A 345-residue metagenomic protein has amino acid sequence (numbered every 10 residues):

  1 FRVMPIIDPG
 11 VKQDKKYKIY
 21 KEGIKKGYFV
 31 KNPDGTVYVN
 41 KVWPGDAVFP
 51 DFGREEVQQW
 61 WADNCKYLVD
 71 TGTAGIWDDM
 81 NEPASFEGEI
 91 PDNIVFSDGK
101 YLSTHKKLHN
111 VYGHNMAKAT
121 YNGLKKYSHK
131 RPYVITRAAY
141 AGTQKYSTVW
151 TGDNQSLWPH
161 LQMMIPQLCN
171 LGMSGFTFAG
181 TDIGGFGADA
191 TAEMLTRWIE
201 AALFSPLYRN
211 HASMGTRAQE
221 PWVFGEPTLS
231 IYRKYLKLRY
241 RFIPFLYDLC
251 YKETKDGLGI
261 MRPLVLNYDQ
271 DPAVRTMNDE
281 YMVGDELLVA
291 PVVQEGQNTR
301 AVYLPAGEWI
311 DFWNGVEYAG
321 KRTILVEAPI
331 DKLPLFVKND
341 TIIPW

Functional and structural regions predicted by a protein language model:
F1-I343: Catalytic-domain carbohydrate-binding cleft regions of carbohydrate-active enzymes
